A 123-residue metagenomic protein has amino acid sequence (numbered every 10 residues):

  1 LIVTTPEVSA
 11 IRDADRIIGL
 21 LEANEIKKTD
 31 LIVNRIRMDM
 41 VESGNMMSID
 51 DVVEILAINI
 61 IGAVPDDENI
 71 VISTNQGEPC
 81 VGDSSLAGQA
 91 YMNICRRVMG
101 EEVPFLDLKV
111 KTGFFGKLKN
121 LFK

Functional and structural regions predicted by a protein language model:
L1-D66, V71-I72: Conserved catalytic-core segment of NTP-binding enzymes
E7, S48, S84-S85, G113: Helix N-cap and loop-to-helix transition residues
A57-I58, D66, R96-P104: Generic secondary-structure signature for well-ordered alpha-helical cores
A63, V81, E102-K109: Secondary-structure transition/capping residues
E68, Q89-M92, R96: A generic structural signal for well-ordered alpha-helical surface patches
T74-Y91: C-terminal boundary of histidine-terminating zinc-finger modules
N93, R97, L106-K123: A short, charged, Gly/Pro-tolerant segment at domain boundaries
